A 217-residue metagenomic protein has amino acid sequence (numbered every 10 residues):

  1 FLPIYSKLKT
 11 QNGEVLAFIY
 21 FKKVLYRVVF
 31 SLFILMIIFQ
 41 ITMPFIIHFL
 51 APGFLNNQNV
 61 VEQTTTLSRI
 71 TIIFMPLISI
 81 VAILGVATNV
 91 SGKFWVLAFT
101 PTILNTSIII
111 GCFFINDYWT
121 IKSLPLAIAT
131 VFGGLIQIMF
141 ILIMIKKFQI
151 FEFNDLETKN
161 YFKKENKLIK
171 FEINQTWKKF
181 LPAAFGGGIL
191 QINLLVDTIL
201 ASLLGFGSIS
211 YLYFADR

Functional and structural regions predicted by a protein language model:
F1-R217: Membrane-embedded alpha-helical bundles of multi-pass transporters/translocases, especially carrier/permease families
